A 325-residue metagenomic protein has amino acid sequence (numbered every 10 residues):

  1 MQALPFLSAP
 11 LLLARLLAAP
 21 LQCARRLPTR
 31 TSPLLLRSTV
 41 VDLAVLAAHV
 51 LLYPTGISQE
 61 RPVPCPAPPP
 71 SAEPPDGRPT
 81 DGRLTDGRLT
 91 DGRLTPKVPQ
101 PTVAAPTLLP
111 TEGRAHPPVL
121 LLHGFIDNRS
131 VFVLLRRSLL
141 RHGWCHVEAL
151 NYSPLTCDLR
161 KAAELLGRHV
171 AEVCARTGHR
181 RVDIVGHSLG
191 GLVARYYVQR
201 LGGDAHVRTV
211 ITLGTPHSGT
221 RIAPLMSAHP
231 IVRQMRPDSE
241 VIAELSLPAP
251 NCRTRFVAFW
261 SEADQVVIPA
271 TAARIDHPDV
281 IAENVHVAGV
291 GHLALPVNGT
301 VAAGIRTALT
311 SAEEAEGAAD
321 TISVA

Functional and structural regions predicted by a protein language model:
M1-V119, V133, H142, T321-A325: Flexible, membrane-associating and regulatory peripheral segments of lipid-active enzymes
L51, V170, C174, I305-G317: Short, hydrophobic alpha-helical segments
G113, P250-N251, P278: Extracellular/periplasmic catalytic domains that process cell-envelope and extracellular macromolecules
V119-S130, R136-R253, F259-W260, V266 (+1 more regions): Serine-dependent carboxylesterase/thioesterase catalytic core of lipase-like alpha/beta-hydrolase/SGNH enzymes
L135, I268-I275: Short alpha-helix in the alpha/beta-hydrolase fold that links the catalytic acid
H146, P278-L293, I305: Catalytic histidine neighborhood in serine/cysteine hydrolases with alpha/beta-hydrolase-type architecture
P296-A308: Post-His helix in hydrolase/transferase enzymes
